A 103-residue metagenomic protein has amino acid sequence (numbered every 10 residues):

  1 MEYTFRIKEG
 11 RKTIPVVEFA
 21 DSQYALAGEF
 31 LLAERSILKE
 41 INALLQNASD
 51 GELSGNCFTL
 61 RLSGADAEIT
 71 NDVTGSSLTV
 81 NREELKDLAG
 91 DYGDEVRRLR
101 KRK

Functional and structural regions predicted by a protein language model:
M1-G51: Negatively charged, low-complexity tracts enriched in Asp/Glu with abundant Ser/Thr
P15-Q23, T59, D66-I69, R100: Long acidic/polar interaction regions in large eukaryotic complex-forming proteins
E40-V96: Amphipathic protein-protein interaction modules
E95-K103: Short, Lys/Arg-rich amphipathic alpha-helical interaction segments that bind nucleic acids or acidic protein surfaces
